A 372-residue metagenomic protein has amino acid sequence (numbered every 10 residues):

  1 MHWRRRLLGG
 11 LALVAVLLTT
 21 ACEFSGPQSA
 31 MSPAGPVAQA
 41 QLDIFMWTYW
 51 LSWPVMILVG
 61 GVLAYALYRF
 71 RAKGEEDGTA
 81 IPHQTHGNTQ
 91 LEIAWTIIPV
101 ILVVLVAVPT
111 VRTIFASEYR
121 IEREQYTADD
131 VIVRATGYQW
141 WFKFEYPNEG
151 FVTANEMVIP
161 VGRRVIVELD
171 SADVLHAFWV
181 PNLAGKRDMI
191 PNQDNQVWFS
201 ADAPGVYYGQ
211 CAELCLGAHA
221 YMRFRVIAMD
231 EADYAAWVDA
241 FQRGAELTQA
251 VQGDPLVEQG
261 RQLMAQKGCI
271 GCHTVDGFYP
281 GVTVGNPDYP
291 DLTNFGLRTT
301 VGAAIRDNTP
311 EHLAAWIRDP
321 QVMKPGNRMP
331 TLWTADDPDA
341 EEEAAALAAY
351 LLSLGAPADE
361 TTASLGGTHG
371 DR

Functional and structural regions predicted by a protein language model:
M1-G9: Bacterial N-terminal signal peptides that target proteins for export
G9-A15: Sec-dependent N-terminal signal peptides
L18-A21: C-terminal motif of bacterial Sec signal peptides marking the signal peptidase cleavage site
E23-W47, L67-P287, G302-D319, M323-S353 (+1 more regions): Non-transmembrane, membrane-proximal soluble domains of secreted or membrane proteins
F45-L58: Alpha-helical transmembrane segments
M56-A72: Alpha-helical transmembrane segments
L297-T300: Exoplasmic/lumenal beta-rich domain surfaces
